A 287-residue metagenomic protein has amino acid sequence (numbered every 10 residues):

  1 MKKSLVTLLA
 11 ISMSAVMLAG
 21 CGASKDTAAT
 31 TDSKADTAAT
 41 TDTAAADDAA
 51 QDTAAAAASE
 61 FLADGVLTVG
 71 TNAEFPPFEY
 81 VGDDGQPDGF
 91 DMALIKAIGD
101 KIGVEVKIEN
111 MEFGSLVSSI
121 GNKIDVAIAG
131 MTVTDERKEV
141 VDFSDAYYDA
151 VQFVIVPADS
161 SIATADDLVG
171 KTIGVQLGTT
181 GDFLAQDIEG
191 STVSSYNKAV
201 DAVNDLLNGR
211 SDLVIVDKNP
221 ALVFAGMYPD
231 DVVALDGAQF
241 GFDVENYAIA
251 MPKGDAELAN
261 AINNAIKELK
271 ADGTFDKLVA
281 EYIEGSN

Functional and structural regions predicted by a protein language model:
M17-A44: Bacterial lipoprotein signal-peptidase II cleavage site
A50, A54-S59, D182-N197, V232-A238 (+1 more regions): Ligand-binding clefts/hinges and TM-proximal coupling segments of bilobed small-molecule sensing domains
A54-G130: Extracytoplasmic small-molecule ligand-binding "clamshell" domains of the periplasmic binding protein/Venus flytrap
A73, D149-V156, K218, L222 (+2 more regions): Periplasmic-binding protein-like
E74, D88-D100, M131, V151-V203 (+2 more regions): Bilobed "Venus flytrap"/periplasmic-binding protein-like clamshell domains and structurally analogous long
M92-K101, T172, T179, V244-S286: Extended ligand-binding regions for polar small-molecule ligands
K96, D100-K101, N110, G114-V126 (+5 more regions): Short helices/loops that flank or line small-molecule/ion binding pockets
K96, E105-D167, V233, Q239-G241: Acidic, polar ligand-binding/catalytic clefts
